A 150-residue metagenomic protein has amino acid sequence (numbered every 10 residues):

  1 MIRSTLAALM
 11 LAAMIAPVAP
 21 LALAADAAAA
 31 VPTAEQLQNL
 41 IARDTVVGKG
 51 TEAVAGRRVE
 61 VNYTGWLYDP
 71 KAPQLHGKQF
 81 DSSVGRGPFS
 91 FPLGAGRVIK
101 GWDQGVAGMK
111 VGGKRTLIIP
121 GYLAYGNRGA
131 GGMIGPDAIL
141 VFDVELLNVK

Functional and structural regions predicted by a protein language model:
I2-K150: Cross-family detector of peptidyl-prolyl cis-trans isomerase
